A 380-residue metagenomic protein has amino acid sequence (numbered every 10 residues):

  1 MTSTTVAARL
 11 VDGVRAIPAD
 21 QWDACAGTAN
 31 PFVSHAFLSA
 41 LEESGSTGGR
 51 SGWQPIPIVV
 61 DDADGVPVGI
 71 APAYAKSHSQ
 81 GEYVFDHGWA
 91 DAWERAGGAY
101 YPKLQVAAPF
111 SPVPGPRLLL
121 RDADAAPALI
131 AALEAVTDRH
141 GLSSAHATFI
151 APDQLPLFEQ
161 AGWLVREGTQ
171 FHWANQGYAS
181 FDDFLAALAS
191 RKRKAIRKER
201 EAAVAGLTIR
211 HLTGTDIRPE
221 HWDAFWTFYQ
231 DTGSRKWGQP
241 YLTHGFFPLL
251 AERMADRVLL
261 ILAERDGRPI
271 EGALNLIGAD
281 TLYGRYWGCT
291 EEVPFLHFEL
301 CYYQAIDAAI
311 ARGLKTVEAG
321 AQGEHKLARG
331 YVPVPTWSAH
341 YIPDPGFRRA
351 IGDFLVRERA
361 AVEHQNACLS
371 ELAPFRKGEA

Functional and structural regions predicted by a protein language model:
M1-A380: N-acyltransferase acceptor-side catalytic subdomain
